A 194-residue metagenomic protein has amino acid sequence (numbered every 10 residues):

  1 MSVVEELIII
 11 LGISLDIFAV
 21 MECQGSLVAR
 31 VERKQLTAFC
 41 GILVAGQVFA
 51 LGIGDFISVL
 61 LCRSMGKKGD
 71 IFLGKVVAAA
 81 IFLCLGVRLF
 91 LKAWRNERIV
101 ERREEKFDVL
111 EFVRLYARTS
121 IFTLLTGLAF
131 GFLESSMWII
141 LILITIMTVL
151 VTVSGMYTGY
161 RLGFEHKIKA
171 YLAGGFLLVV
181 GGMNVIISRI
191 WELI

Functional and structural regions predicted by a protein language model:
M1-L15, R103-R118, I142: Small-residue-enriched transmembrane helix starts and helix-helix packing motifs in multi-pass inner-membrane proteins
M1-L7, R63-V77, M137-L143, H166-K169: Interfacial loop-to-helix junctions that mark the boundaries of transmembrane helices in multi-pass membrane
V3-G66, G131: Juxtamembrane transmembrane-helix termini in multi-pass membrane transport proteins
I13-M21, Q47-V59, V87-L89, A93 (+2 more regions): Transmembrane alpha-helical segments of multi-pass membrane transport proteins and ion-pumping complexes
M21-L36, L89-I99, V153-K167: C-terminal ends of transmembrane helices
V48-F56, R118-A129, V179-I194: Hydrophobic alpha-helical transmembrane segments in multi-pass integral membrane proteins
F56-I71, G127, F132-S136, I190-I194: Membrane-interface helix termini and inter-helical loops of multi-pass transporters
K67-R95, H166-I194: Selective transmembrane alpha-helices of multi-pass membrane proteins
